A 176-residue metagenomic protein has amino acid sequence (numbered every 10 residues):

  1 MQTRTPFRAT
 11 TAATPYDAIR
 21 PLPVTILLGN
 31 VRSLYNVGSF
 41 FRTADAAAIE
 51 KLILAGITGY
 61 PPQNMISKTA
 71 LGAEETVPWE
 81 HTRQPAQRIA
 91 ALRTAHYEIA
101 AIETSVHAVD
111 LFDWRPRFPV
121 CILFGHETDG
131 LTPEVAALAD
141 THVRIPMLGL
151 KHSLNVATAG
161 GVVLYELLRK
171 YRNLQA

Functional and structural regions predicted by a protein language model:
M1-A176: Post-transcriptional modification and biogenesis factors for structured RNAs of the translation apparatus
